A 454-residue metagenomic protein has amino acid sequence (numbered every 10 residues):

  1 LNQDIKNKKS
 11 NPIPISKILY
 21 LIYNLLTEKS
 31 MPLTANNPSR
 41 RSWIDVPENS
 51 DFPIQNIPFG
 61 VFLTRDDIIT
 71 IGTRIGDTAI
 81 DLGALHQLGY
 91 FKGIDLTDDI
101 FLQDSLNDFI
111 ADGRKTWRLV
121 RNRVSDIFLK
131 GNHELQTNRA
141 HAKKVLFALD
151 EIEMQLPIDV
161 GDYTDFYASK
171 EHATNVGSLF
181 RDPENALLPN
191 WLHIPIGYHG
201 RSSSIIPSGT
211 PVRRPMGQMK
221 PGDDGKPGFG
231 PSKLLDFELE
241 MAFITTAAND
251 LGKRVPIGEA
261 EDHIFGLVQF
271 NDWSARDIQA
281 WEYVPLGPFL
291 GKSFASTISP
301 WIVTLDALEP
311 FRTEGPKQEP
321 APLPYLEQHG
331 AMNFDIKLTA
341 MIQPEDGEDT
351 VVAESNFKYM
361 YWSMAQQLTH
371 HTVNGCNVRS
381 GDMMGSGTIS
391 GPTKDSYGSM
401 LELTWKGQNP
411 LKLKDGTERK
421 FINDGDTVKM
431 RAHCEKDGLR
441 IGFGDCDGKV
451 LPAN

Functional and structural regions predicted by a protein language model:
N2-N7, N11, Y20-N24: Intrinsic-disorder-associated, low-complexity terminal segments enriched in Asp/Asn/His/Tyr and depleted of Lys/Arg
A35, S39-D67, R74, I80-A353 (+2 more regions): Active-site microenvironments in enzyme catalytic cores
I71, T78-A79, E240, M383 (+2 more regions): Residue-level marker of beta-strand positions
N333-Y359, M383-E402: Short beta-strand/loop turn elements enriched in aromatics
W362-T369, N377-S380, M384-H433, L439-R440 (+1 more regions): Active-site pocket scaffolds in enzymes
K449-L451: Short beta-strand edge segments in extracellular beta-sheet folds
